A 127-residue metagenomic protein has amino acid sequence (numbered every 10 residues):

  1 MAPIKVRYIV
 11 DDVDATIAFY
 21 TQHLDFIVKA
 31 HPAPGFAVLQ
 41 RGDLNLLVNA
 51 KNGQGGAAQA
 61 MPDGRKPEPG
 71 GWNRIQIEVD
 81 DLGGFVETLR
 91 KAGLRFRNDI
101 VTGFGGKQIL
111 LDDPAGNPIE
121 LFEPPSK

Functional and structural regions predicted by a protein language model:
M1-K5, I27-E78, G84-D112, E123-K127: Vicinal oxygen chelate
I9: Catalytic core of Fe(II)/2-oxoglutarate
T16, Y20-H23, L89, G116: Conserved active-site tyrosine of GNAT-family acetyltransferases
P118-L121: Short glycine-/small-residue motifs
